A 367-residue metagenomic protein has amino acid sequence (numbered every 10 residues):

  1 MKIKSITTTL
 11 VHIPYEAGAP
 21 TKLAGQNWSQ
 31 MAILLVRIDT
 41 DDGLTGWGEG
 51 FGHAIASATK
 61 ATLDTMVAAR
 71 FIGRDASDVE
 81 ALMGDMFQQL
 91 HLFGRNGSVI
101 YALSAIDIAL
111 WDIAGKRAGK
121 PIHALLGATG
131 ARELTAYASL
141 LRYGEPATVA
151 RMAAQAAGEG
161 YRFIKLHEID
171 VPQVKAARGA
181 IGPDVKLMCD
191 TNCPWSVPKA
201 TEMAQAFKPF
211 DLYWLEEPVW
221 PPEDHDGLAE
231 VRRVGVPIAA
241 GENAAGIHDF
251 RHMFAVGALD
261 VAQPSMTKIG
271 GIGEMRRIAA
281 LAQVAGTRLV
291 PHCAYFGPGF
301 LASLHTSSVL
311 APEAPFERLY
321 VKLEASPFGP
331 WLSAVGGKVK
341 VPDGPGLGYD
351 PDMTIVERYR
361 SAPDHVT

Functional and structural regions predicted by a protein language model:
M1-G46, F51, V321, A325: Structured beta-strand/loop patches that form or line metal/cofactor-binding pockets in enzymes
K2-G18, I278, Y295-T367: Flexible C-terminal active-site loop/helix
I3, G43, V67, I106 (+7 more regions): Conserved, mostly hydrophobic/aromatic
S5, D39-R117: Metal- or metallocofactor-binding catalytic centers and their adjacent structured scaffolds across diverse enzyme
F93, A118-R142, A177, G182-D184: N-terminal small/glycine-rich loop or linker at the start of catalytic domains across soluble metabolic enzymes
E133-A147, T191-S196, A239: Active-site mouth loops of central-metabolism enzymes
Q155-I164: Catalytic domains of carbohydrate-active enzymes, especially glycoside hydrolases
L166, V171-Y295, A334: Catalytic core of soluble alpha/beta enzymes
